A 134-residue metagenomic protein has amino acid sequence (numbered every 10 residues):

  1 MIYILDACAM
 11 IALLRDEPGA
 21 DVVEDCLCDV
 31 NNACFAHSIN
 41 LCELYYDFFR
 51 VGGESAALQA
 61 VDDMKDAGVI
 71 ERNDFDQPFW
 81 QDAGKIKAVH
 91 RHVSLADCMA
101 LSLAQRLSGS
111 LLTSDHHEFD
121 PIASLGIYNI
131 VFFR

Functional and structural regions predicted by a protein language model:
M1-P18, A36: Metal-dependent nucleic-acid phosphoesterase active-site entry motif
I4-L5, V22-G52, E71-F75: PIN/NYN-family metal-dependent endoribonuclease catalytic core
L5-D6, A36-H37, H92-S94, D115-H116 (+1 more regions): Histidine- and aromatic-rich ligand-binding microenvironments
A9-M10, N40-L41, F79, M99-A100 (+1 more regions): Alpha-helix capping/helix-boundary segments
L14-R15, L27, F48, A123-G126: Short, flexible helix/strand-to-coil boundary loops that buttress conserved ligand/catalytic motifs in alpha/beta
K65-V89: Acidic catalytic patch
R72, L101, Q105-R134: Acidic, PIN/NYN-like endoribonuclease modules and their adjacent C-terminal/linker elements
